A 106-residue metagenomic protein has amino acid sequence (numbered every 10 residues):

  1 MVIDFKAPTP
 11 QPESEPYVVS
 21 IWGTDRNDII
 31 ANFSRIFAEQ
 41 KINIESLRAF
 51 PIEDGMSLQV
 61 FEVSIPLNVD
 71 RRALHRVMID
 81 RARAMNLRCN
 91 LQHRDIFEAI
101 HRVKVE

Functional and structural regions predicted by a protein language model:
M1-E106: A conserved regulatory-domain signal marking ACT and ACT-like small-molecule sensing domains and adjacent regulatory
